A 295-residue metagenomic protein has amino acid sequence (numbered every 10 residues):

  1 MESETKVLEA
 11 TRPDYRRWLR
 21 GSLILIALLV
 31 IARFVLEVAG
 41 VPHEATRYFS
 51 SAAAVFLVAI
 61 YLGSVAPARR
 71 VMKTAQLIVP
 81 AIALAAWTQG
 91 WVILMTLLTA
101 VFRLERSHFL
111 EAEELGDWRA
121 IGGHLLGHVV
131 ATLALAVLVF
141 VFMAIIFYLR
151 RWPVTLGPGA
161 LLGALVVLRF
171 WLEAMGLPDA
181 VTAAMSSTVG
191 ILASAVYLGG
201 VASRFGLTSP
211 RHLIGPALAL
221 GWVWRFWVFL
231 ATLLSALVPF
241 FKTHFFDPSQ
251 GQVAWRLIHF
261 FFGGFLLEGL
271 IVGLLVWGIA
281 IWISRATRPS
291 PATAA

Functional and structural regions predicted by a protein language model:
E2-A83, W87-A295: Juxtamembrane/disordered regions of integral membrane proteins
